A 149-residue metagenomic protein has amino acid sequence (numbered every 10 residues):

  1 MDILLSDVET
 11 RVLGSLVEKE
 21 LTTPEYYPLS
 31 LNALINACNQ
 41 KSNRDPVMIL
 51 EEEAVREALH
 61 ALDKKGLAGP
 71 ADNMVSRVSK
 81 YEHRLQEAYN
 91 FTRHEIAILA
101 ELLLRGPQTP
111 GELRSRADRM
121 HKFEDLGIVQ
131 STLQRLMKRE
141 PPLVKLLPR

Functional and structural regions predicted by a protein language model:
M1-P28, N73-P107: Short alpha-helical segments that sit at the start of domains
V8, N32-N39, R44, E51 (+3 more regions): Long, low-complexity intrinsically disordered regions
T10, N32, R56, I96 (+1 more regions): Non-catalytic, well-ordered alpha-helical scaffold segments
T23-I49, P107-F123: Short acidic, hydrophobic short linear motifs in intrinsically disordered regions
V47-A58, G69-L85: Short beta-edge/loop segments at beta->alpha junctions of small alpha/beta modules that act as binding/recognition
R56-L59, D63-N73, L133-R149: A short, conserved structural fragment
R93-R149: Exposed, interaction-prone assembly regions rather than primary DNA-binding/catalytic cores
